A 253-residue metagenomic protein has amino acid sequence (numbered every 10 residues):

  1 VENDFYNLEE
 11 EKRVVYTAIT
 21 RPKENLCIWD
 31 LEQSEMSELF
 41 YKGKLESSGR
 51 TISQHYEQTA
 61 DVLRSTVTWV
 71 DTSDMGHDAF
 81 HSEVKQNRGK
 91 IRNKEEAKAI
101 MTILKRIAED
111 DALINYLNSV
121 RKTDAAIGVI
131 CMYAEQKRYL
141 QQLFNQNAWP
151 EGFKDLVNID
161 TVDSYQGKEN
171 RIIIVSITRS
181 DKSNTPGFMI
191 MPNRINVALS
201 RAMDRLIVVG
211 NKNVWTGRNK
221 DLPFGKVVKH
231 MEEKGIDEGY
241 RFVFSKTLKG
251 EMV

Functional and structural regions predicted by a protein language model:
V1-D4, D160, S164-S180, N196-V197 (+1 more regions): A short beta-strand element within the Helicase C-terminal
N3-N7, E83-R92, L117-S119, Y165 (+1 more regions): Short, contiguous acidic/charged loop-to-helix segments that flank catalytic cores in large enzymes
D4-V67, A148, N184-V253: Helicase C-terminal subdomain and adjacent C-terminal extension
R13-V14, E95-I103, T161, R194: Well-ordered alpha-helical segments embedded in enzymatic catalytic cores
A18, I100, V129, G167 (+1 more regions): Hydrophobic, well-ordered secondary-structure elements that form the walls of internal hydrophobic environments
N25-C27, A126-G128, L156, R171-I173 (+1 more regions): Beta-sheet entry/capping signal
G49-Q142: Conserved helicase/translocase motor-coupling segment
G128, N145-T161: Conserved RecA-like helicase motor-core motifs
